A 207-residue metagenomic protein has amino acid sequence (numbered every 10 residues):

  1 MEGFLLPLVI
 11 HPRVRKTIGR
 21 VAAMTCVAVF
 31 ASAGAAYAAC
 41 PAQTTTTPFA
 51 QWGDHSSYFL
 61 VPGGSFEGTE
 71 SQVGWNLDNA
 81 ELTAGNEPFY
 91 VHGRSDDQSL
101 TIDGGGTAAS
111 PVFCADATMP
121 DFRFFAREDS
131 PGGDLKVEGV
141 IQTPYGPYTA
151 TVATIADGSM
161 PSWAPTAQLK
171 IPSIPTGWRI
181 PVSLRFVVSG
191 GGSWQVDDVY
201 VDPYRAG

Functional and structural regions predicted by a protein language model:
M1-T17: N-terminal secretory signal peptides that target proteins for export/translocation
K16-V27: Sec-dependent N-terminal signal peptides
V27-A36: C-terminal segment of classical bacterial N-terminal signal peptides
A50-G53, F59-Q98: Extracellular glycan-recognition surfaces and repeat-rich motifs
W52, P144-I180, V187-Q195: Extracellular carbohydrate recognition and processing domains and analogous Trp-centered ligand-binding platforms
E67-S71, V112-A117, R123-G132, V140-Q142 (+1 more regions): Solvent-exposed strand-to-loop "edge" motifs in beta-rich extracellular domains
R94-D121, G132-D134, T166-Q168: Short beta-strands within extracellular/lumenal beta-sheet-rich domains
G190-G207: Exposed low-complexity, polar/acidic, P/S/T/G-rich flexible segments that act as propeptides, protease-susceptible
